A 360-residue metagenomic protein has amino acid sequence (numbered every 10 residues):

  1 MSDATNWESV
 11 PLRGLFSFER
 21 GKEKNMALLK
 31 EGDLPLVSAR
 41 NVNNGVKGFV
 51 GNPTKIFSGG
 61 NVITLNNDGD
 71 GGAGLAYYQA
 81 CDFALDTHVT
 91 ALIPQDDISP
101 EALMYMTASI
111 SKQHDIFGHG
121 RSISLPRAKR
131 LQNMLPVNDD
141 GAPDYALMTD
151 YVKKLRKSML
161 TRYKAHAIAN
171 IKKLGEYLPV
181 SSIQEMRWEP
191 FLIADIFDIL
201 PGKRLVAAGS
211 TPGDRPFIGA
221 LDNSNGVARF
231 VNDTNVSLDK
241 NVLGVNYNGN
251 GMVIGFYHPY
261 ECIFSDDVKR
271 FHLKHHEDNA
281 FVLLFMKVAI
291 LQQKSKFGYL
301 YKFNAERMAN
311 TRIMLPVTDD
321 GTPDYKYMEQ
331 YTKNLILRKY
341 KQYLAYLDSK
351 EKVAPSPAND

Functional and structural regions predicted by a protein language model:
M1-K22, L28-N44, N138-S224, D320-D360: Non-catalytic DNA-recognition/assembly elements of restriction-modification systems
S2, A27, D68, D96 (+13 more regions): A conserved ligand/cofactor-binding region detector
W7-L12, F16, L36-A39, I63-L65 (+12 more regions): General detector of folded, globular domains
R13, N66, Q95, M134-P136 (+4 more regions): A structural detector for beta-sheet-dominated domains
L28-L29, I123-L125, G209-S210, N235 (+1 more regions): A short beta-turn/loop motif at secondary-structure boundaries
F49-A108, F230-K287: A short beta-sheet element
N52, G118-S124, S158-A169, P259-Y260 (+2 more regions): Short, tandemly repeated low-complexity microdomains enriched for cysteine and small residues
F83-V89, G120-D139, C262-K269, L300-D319: A short glycine-rich beta-alpha junction/loop motif
